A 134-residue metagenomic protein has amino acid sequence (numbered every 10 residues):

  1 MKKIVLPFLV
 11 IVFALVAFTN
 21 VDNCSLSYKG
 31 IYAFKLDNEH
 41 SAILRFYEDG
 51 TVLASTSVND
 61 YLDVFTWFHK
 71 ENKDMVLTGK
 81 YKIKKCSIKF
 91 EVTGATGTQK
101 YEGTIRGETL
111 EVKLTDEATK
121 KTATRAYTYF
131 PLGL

Functional and structural regions predicted by a protein language model:
I4-A14: Sec-dependent N-terminal signal peptides
F18-L134: Lipid interaction determinants
